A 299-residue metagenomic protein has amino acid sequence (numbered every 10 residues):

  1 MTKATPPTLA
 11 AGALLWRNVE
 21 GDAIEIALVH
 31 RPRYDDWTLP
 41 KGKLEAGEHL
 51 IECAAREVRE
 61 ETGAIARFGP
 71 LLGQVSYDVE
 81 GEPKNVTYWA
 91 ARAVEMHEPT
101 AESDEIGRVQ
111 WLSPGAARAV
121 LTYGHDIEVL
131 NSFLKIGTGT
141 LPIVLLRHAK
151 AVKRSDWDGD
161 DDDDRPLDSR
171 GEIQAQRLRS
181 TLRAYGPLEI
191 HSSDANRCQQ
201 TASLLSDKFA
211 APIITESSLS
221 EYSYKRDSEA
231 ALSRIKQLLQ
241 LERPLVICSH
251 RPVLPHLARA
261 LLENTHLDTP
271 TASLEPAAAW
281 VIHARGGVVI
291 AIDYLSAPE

Functional and structural regions predicted by a protein language model:
T2-L39, I143-H148: N-terminal strand-loop-strand
L9, E25, P83-W89, A278-W280: Short beta-strand micro-motifs in enzyme catalytic cores
L15, H30, Y88-R92, W111 (+1 more regions): Short, well-ordered beta-strand micro-motif
V29-Y34, D293-E299: Short, solvent-exposed aromatic-acidic interface loops
G42, G47, C53, G139-R226 (+3 more regions): Active-site-proximal alpha-helix that buttresses catalytic centers in soluble enzyme cores
L44-F68, Q74-V129: Unchanged
D126-E128, S132, T140, R259 (+2 more regions): Non-catalytic terminal regions with compositionally biased, polar/charged low complexity
L232-I290: Active-site-adjacent alpha-helix immediately C-terminal to a catalytic or transition-state-stabilizing loop
